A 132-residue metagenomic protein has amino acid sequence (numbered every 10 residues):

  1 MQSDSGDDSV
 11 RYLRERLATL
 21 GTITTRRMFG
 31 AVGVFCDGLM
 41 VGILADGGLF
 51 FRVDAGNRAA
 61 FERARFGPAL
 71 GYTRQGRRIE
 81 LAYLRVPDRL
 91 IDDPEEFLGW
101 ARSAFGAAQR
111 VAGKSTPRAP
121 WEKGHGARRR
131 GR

Functional and structural regions predicted by a protein language model:
M1-R132: Charge-dense, helix-prone N-terminal extensions
